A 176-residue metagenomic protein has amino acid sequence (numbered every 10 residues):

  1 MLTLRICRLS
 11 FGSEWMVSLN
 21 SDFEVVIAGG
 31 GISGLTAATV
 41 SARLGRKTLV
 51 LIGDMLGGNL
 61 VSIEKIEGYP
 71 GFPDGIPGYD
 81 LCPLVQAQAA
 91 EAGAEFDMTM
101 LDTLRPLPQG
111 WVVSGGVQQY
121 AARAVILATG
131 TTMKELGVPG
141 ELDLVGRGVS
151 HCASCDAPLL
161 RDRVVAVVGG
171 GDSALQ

Functional and structural regions predicted by a protein language model:
L2-E24, P83: Extreme N-terminal leader/targeting segments of oxidoreductases
G12-W15, L35-T36, T99, V112-G115 (+2 more regions): A generic local structural motif
L19-G53, V145, H151-Q176: Rossmann-like dinucleotide/flavin-binding elements
S21-F23, G115-A124: Core beta-strand elements of the Rossmann-like FAD/NAD(P) dinucleotide-binding domain in flavoenzyme oxidoreductases
A38-V40, S62, G137-G140: Short amphipathic alpha-helical segments
L51-V61: N-terminal glycine-rich anion-binding loops that anchor highly charged ligand groups
V61-Q119: N-terminal Rossmann-like dinucleotide/flavin-binding domain of flavoprotein oxidoreductases that bind FAD/FMN
T129-C152: Glycine-rich beta-alpha-beta "Rossmann" dinucleotide-binding loop(s) and their flanking helix/strand
